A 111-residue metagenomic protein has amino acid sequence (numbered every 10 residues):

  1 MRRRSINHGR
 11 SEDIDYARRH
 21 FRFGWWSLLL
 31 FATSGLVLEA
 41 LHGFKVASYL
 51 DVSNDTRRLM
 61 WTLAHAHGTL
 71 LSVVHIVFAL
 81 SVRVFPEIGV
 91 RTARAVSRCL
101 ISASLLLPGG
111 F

Functional and structural regions predicted by a protein language model:
R2-H65, T69-F111: Polytopic transmembrane helical bundles with strong interfacial aromatic enrichment
